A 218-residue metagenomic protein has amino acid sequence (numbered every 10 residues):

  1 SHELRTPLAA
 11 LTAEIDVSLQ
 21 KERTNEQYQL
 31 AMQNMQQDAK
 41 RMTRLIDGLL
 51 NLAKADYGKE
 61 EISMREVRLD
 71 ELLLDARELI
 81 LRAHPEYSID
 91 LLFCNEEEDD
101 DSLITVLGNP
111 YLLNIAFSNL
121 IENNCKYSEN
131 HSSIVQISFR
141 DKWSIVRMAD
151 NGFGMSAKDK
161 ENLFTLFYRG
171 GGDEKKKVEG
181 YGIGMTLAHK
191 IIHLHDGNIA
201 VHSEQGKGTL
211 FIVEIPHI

Functional and structural regions predicted by a protein language model:
Q27, Y57-I62, D101-G108: Conserved micro-motifs of the catalytic ATP-binding
Q37-M42: Short alpha-helical segment of the dimerization/phosphotransfer core of two-component systems
S63-L81: A conserved beta-strand-to-alpha-helix junction within the catalytic ATP-binding
N124-C125: Short helix-loop "hinge" at the ATP-lid/N-box region of the Bergerat-fold HATPase_c
S132-K142: Short beta-strand/loop element within the Bergerat-fold HATPase_c
M155-F167: Short conserved segment of the HATPase_c
D196-G197: Conserved glycine-rich
